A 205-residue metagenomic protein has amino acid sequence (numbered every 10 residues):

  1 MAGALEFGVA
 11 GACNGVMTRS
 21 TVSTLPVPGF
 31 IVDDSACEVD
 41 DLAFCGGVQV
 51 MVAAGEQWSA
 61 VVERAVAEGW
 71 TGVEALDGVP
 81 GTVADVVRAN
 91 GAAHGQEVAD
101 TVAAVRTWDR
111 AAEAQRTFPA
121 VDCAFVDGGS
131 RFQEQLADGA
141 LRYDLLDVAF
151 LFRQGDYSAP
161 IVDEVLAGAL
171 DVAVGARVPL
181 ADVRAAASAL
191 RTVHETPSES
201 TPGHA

Functional and structural regions predicted by a protein language model:
M1-A111: Anion-binding (especially nucleotide phosphate/pyrophosphate-binding) glycine-rich loop and adjoining beta-alpha core
Q115-A205: Phosphate/pyrophosphate- and phosphate-bearing ligand-binding catalytic cores of soluble enzymes
